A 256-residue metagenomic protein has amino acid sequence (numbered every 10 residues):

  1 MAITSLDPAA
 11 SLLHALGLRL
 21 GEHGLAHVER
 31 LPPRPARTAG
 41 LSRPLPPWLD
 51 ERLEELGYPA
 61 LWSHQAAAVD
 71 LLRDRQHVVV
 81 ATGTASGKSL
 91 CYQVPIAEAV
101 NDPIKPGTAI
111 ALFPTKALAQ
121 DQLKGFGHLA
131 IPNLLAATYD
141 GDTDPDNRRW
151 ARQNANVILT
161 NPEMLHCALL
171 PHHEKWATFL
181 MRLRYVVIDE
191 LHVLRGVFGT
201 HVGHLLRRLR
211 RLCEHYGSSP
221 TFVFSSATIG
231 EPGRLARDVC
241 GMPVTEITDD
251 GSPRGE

Functional and structural regions predicted by a protein language model:
M1-A66, Q76-H77: Helicase-associated low-complexity/disordered flanking segments
D50-C213, P220-S225, L235-C240, V244-E256: Conserved P-loop/Walker A NTP-binding site and adjacent catalytic elements of P-loop NTPases
G230-P232: Canonical AAA+ ATPase core
